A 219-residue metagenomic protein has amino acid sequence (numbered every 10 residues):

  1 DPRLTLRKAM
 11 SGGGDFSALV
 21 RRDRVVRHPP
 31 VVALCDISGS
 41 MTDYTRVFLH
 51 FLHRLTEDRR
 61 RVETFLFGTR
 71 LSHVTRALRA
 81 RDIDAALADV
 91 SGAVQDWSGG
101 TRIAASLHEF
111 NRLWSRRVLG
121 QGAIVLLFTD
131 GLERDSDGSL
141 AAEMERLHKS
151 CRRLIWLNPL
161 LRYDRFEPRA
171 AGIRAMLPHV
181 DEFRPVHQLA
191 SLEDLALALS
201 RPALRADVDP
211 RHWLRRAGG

Functional and structural regions predicted by a protein language model:
D1-P29: Negatively charged sequence features
R21, D43-R46, H50-R102: Metal-dependent catalytic core segments for phosphate chemistry
P30-V32, G122-L126, R153: Structural motif
V32-R46, L71, L132-D135: Short acidic, Gly/Ser-rich segments with clustered Asp/Glu that frequently serve as metal-coordination loops in enzyme
A33, T64-L66, L127, W156: Structural beta-sheet core signal
D84-A123, L161, R165-P168: Von Willebrand factor
D135-G138, D194-L195: Extracytoplasmic/secreted cell-surface and envelope-processing proteins
M144-G219: Von Willebrand factor type A / integrin I
